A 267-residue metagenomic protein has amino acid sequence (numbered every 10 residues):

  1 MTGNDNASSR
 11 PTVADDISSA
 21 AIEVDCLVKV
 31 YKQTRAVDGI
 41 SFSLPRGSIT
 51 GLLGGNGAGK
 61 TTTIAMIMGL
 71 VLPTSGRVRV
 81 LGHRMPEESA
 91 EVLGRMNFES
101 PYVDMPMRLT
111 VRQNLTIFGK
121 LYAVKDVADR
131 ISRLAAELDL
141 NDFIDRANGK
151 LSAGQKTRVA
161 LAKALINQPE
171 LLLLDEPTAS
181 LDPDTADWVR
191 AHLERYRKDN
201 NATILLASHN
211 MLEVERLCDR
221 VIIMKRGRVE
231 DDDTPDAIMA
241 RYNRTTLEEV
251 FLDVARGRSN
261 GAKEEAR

Functional and structural regions predicted by a protein language model:
T116, K120-F143: Conserved ABC ATPase "signature" region
A147-L151: Conserved ABC ATPase signature
Q168: Conserved catalytic motifs of ABC-family nucleotide-binding domains
L172-E176: Catalytic Walker B motif of ABC-type/P-loop ATPase nucleotide-binding domains
D187-D199: Helical segment within the ABC ATPase nucleotide-binding domain
D232-D233: ABC ATPase "signature
